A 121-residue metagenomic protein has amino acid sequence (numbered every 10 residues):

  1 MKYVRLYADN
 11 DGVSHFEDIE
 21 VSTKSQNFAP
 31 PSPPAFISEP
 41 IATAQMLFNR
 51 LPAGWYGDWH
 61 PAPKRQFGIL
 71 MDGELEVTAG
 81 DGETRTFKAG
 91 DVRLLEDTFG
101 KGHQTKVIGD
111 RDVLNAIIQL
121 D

Functional and structural regions predicted by a protein language model:
M1-A8: Short acidic, Pro/Gly- and aromatic-enriched capping/linker segments at domain boundaries
D11-G12, G82: Detector for glycine-centered tight turns/loop "hinges" at secondary-structure junctions
V13-W59, V113-D121: A short glycine-rich, His/Asp/Glu-containing loop-to-beta-strand
V21-S22, R50, G80-T98: Short acidic-glycine-tyrosine-enriched beta hairpin
N27, R85, K101-V107: Short, Lys/Arg- and Gly-enriched loop/turn segments at beta-strand edges
A53, L75, F99-G100: Short beta->alpha connector loops
Y56, P61, F67-A89: A short beta-strand-loop-beta hairpin characteristic of the jelly-roll/cupin
L94-T98, Q104, I108-D121: A short hydrophobic beta-strand segment most commonly corresponding to one strand of the jelly-roll/cupin
